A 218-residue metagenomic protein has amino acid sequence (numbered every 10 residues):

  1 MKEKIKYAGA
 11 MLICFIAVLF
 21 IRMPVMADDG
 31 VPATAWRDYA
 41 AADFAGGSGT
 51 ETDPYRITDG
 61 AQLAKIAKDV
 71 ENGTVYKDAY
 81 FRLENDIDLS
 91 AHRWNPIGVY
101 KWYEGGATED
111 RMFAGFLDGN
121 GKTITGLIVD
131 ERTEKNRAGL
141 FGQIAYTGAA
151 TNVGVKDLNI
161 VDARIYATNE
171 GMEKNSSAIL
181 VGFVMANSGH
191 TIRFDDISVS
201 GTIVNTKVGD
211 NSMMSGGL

Functional and structural regions predicted by a protein language model:
M1, M26-A27: Intrinsically disordered, low-complexity regulatory regions of eukaryotic regulatory proteins
M1-L12: Bacterial N-terminal signal peptides that target proteins for export
A10-F20: Bacterial N-terminal signal peptides
A27-L218: Surface-exposed repetitive/solenoidal architectures
